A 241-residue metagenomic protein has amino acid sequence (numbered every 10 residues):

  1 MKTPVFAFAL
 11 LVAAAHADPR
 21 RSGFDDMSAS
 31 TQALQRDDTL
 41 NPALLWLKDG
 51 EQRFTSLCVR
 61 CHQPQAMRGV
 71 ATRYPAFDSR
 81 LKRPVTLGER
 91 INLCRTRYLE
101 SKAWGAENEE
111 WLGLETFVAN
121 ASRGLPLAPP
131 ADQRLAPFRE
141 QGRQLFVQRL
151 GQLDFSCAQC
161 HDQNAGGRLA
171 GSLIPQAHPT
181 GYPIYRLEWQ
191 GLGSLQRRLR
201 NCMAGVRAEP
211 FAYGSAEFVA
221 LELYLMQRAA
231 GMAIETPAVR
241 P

Functional and structural regions predicted by a protein language model:
K2-V5, V12-W46, P75-E140, G166 (+3 more regions): Post-cleavage N-terminal segment of exported redox proteins
D38-Q65: N-terminal, post-signal-peptide region of Sec/Tat-exported proteins
G50-Q52, V147-G151: Short, flexible, mixed-charge glycine/proline-rich loop motifs that serve as phosphate/nucleic-acid-contacting
T55-Q65, L114, G142, Q152-N164 (+2 more regions): The canonical Cys-X-X-Cys-His
R68-A71, G167-A170: Short Cys/His-rich "knuckle" micro-motifs
Y74-L81, L173-G181: Short cysteine/histidine-rich metal-coordination sites, predominantly Zn2+-binding motifs
A128-A131, F155-A158, A170-I174: Short acidic alpha-helical/loop segments enriched in Asp/Glu that coordinate divalent cations
G151, Q159-A165, A177-L187, G193 (+1 more regions): C-terminal cap of thioredoxin/glutaredoxin-like
